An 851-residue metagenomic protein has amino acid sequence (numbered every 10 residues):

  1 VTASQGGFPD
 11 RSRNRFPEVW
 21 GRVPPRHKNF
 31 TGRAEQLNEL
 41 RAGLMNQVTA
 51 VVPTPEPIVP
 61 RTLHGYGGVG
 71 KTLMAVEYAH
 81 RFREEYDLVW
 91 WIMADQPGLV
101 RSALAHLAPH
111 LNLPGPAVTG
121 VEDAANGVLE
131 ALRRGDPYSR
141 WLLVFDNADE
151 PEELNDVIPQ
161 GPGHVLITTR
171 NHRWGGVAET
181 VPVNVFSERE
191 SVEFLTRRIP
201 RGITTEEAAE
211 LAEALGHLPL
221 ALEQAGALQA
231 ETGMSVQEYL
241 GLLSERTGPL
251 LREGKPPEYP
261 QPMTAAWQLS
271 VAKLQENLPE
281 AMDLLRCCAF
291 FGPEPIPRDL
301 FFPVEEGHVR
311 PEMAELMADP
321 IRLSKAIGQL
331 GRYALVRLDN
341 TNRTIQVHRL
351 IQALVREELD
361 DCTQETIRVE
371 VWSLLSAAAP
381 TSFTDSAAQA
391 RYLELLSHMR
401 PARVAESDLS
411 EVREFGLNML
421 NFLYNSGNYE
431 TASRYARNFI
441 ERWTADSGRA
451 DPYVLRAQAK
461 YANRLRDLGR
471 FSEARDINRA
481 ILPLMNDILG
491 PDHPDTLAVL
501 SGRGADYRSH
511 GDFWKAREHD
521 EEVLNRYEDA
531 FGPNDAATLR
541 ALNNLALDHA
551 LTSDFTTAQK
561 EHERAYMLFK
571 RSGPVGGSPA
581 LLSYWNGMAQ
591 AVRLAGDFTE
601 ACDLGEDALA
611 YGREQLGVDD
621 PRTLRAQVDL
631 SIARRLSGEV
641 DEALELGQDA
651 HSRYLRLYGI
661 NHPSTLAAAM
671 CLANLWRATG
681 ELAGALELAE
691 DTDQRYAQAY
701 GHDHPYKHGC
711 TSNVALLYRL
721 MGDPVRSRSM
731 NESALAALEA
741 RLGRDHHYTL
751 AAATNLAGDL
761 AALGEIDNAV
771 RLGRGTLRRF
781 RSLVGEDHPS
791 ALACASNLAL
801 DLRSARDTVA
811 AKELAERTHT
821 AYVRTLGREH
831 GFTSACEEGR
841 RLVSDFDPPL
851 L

Functional and structural regions predicted by a protein language model:
V1-R442, R449-K460, L465-D487, K515-E521 (+7 more regions): Aliphatic-rich helical/repeat scaffold segments used for oligomerization and domain docking
T363, A387, S407, R449 (+9 more regions): Structural signature of alpha-solenoid helical repeat scaffolds
P380, I440-A445, L482-D487, E522-D529 (+7 more regions): Amphipathic alpha-helical segments of tetratricopeptide repeats
Y392, E411-G416, S447, V454 (+18 more regions): Residues that mark the junctions of alpha-helical repeat units in TPR/alpha-solenoid scaffolds
L417-N425, P452-D467, P494-S509, A536-L551 (+7 more regions): Conserved alpha-helical positions within TPR/SEL1-like repeat arrays
R613, L624, S652-S796: Eukaryotic tandem repeat interaction scaffolds
P789, N797, S804, V809-L851: C-terminal non-catalytic interaction modules
